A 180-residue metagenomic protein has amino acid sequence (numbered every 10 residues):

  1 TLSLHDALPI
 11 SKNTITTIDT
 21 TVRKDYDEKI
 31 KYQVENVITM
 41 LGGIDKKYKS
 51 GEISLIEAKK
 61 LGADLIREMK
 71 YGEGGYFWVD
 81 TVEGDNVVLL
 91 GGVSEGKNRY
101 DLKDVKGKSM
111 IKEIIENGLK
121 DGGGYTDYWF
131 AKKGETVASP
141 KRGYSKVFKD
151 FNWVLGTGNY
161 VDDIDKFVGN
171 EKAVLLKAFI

Functional and structural regions predicted by a protein language model:
S3-I180: N-terminal membrane-sensor/transducer module of prokaryotic signaling receptors
